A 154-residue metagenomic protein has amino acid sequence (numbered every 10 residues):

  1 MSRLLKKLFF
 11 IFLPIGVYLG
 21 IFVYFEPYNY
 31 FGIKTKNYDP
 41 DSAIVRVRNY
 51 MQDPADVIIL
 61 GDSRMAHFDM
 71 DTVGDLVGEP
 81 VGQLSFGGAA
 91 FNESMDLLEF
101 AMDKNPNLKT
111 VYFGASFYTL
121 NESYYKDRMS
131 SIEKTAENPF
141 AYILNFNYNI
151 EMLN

Functional and structural regions predicted by a protein language model:
M1-L5: Short, Lys/Arg-rich N-terminal segment immediately upstream of the first membrane anchor
K6-E26: Hydrophobic membrane-insertion alpha-helices, especially the h-region of bacterial N-terminal signal peptides
K7-I11, F31-N37, G61-R64: Short acidic/polar alpha-helix capping motifs at helix-coil junctions
F25-R46: Alpha-helical transmembrane signal-anchor/signal-peptide segments
Y28-K34, P54-A55, P80-G88: Acidic/glycine-enriched edge-of-secondary-structure segments
S42-F68: Short extracytoplasmic
L60, R64-N149: Membrane-embedded segments
M152-N154: Secretory-pathway luminal glycosyltransferase catalytic domains
